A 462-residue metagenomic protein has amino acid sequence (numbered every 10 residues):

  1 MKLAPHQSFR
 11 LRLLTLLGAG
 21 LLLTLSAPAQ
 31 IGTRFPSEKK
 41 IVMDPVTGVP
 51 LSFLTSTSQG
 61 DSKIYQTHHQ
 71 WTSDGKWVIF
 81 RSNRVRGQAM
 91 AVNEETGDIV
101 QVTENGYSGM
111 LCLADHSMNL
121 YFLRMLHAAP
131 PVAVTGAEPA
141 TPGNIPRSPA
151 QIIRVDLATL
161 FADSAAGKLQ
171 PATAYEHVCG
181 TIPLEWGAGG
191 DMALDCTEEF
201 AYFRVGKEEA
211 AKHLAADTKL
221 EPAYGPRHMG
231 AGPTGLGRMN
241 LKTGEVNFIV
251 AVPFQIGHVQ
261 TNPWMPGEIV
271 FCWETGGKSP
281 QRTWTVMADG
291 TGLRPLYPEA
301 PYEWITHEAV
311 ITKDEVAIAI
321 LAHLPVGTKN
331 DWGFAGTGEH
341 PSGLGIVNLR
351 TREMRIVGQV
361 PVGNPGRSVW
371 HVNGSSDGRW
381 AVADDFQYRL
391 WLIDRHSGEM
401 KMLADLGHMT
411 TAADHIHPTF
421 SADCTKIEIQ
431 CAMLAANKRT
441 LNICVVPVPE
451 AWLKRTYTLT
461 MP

Functional and structural regions predicted by a protein language model:
Q30-S52, H228-T234: Blade/loop signatures of beta-propeller domains
V42-S62, Y175-E176: A short helix->beta-strand "capping" segment at the edge of beta-propeller domains
G60, Y65-H68, V85-P130: Blade-loop segments of beta-propeller domains
H68-W77, S82, L111-N119, L123-L126 (+6 more regions): Blade-terminus and WD-like Trp-Asp/Gly-His loop motifs, strongest in beta-propeller folds
I79-V85, Y121-A128, A133-T135, T141-P146 (+7 more regions): Beta-strand C-termini and the immediately following turn/loop, strongest in propeller blades
G106-T234, G244, F248-A251: Asp-box/WD-like beta-propeller blade repeats and closely related beta-sheet repeat scaffolds
A300-W304, V357-N373, E399-S421: Conserved blade-ending motifs and adjacent loop-strand segments that build the rim/top face of beta-propeller domains
H415-P462: Blade-level signature of beta-propeller repeat domains, shared across WD40, Kelch, NHL, RCC1 and BNR/Asp-box propellers
